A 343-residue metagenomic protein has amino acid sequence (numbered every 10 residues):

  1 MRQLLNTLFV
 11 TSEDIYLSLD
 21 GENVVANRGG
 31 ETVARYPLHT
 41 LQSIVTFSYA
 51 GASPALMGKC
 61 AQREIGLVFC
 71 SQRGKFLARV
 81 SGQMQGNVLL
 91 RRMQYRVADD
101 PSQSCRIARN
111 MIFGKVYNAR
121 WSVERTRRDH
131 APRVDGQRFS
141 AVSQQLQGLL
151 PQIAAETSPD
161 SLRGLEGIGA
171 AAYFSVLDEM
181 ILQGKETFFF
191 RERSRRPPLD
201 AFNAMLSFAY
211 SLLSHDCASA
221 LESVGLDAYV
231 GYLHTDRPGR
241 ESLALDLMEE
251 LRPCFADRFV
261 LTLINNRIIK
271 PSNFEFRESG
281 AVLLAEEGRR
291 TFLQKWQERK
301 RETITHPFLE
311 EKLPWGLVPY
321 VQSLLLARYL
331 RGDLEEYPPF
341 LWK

Functional and structural regions predicted by a protein language model:
M1-L19, G29, R35, L89-K343: Active-site helix-to-loop segments that bind/position phosphate- or nucleotide-bearing substrates and donors across
M1-Q72, G82: Terminal-proximal segments
T40, S48-W121: A surface-exposed, charged beta-strand/loop segment in the N-terminal or early-internal portion of soluble proteins
